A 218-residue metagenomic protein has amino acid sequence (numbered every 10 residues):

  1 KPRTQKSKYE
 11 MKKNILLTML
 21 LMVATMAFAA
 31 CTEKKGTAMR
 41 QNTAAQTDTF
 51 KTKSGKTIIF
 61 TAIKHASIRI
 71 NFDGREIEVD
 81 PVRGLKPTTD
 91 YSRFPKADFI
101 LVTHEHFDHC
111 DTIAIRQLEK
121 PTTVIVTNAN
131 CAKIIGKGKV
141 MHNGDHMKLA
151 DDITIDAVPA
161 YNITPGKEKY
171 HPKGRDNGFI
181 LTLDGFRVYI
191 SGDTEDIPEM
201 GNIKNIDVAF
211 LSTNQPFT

Functional and structural regions predicted by a protein language model:
K1-E10: Short, Lys/Arg-enriched N-terminal segments with co-localized hydrophobic residues within the first ~10-30 amino acids
Y9-M19: Bacterial N-terminal signal peptides that target proteins for export
A27-A30: C-terminal motif of bacterial Sec signal peptides marking the signal peptidase cleavage site
T32-K35, V126, K133, E195-T218: Cap/insert and terminal regions of metallo-dependent hydrolase folds
Q46-G55, I63, S67-E105, T112-Q117 (+2 more regions): Pre-active-site segment of Zn-dependent metallo-hydrolases
R69, L149-D207: Catalytic core of the metallo-beta-lactamase
E78-V82, A97-D108, I125-A129, Y189-G192 (+1 more regions): Active-site neighborhood of phospho(di)ester-bond hydrolases with catalytic His/Asp-centered motifs
T88-D151, P159, K167: Active-site HxH/HxHxD metal-binding segment of metal-dependent hydrolases
